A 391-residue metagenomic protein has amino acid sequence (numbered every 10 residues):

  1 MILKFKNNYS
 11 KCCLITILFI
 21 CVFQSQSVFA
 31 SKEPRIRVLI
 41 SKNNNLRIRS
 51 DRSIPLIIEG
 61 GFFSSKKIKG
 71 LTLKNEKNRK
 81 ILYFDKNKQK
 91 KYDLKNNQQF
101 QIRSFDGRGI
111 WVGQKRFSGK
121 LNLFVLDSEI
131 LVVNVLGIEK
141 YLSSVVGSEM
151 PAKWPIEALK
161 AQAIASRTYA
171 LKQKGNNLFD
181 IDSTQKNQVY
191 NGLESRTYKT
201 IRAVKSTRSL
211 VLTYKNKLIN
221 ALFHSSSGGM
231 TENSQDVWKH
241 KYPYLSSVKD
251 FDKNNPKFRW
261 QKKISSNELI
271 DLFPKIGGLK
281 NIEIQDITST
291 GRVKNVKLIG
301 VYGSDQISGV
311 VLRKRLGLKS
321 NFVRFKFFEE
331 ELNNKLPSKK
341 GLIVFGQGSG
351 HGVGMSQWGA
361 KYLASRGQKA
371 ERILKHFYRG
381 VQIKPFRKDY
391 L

Functional and structural regions predicted by a protein language model:
I2-L14: Bacterial N-terminal signal peptides that target proteins for export
V28-R35: Boundary at the C-terminal end of the N-terminal hydrophobic targeting segment
F62-G137: A contiguous strand-loop segment
I138-K153, D250-N254: Acidic/histidine-rich, surface-exposed loop or edge segments in extracytoplasmic proteins
G147, P151, R167-G175, P274 (+2 more regions): Sec-exported extracytoplasmic/periplasmic mature domains
W154-G341: Extended substrate/cofactor- or partner-recognition/assembly subdomains adjacent to catalytic sites in enzymes
V301-L391: C-terminal soluble interaction/assembly domains
